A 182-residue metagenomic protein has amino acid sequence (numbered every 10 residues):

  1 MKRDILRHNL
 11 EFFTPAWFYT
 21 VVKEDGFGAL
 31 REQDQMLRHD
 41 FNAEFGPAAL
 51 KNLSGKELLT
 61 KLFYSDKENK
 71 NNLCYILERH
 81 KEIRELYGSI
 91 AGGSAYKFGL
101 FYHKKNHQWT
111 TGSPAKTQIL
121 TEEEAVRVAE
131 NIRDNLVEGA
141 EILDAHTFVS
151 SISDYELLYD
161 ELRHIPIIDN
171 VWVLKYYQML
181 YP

Functional and structural regions predicted by a protein language model:
M1-I168, P182: An N-terminal alpha-helical hairpin/helix-loop-helix interaction module that forms a charged, gly/pro-flexible surface
N170-Q178: Non-catalytic DNA-binding core/recognition domains of DNA-processing enzymes
